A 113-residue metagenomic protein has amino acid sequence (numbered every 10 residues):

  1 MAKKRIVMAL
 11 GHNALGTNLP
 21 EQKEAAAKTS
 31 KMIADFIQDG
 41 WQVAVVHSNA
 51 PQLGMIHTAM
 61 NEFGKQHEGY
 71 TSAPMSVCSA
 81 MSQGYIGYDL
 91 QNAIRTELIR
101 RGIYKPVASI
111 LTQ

Functional and structural regions predicted by a protein language model:
M1-P51, M55-K65, P74: N-terminal glycine-/serine-/threonine-rich phosphate-binding loop
F63-Q113: Ligand-binding beta-strand-loop-alpha-helix segment within the catalytic cores of soluble metabolic enzymes
